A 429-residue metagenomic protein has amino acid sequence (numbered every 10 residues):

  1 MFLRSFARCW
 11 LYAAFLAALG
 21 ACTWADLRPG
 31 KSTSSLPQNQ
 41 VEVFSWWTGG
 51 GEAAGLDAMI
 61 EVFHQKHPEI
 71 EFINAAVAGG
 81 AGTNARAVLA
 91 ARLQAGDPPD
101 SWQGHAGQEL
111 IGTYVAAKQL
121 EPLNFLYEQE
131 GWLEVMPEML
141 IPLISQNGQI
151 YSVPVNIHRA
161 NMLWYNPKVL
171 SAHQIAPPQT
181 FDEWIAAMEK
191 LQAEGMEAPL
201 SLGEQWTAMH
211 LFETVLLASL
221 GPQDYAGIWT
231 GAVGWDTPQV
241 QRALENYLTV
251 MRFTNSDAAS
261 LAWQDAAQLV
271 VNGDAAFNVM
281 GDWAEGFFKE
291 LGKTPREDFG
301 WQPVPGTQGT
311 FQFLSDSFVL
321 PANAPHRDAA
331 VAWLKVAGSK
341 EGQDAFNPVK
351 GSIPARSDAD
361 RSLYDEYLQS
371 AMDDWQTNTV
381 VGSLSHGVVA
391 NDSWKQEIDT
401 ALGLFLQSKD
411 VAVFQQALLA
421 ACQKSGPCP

Functional and structural regions predicted by a protein language model:
F2-G112, A116, Q129-W132, P177 (+2 more regions): Conserved N-terminal structural module of periplasmic/extracytoplasmic solute-binding proteins
W46, I60, L211-T214, E245-H326 (+1 more regions): Extracytoplasmic/periplasmic substrate-binding proteins
P99-D100, E130-K168, A198-P199, G300-W301 (+2 more regions): A structural signal for short loop-to-beta-strand junctions that line the ligand-binding cleft of periplasmic/secreted
H105-A160, I185, L211, R296-D298 (+1 more regions): Hinge/lid segment of periplasmic solute-binding proteins
I111-A116, L140-Q179, E204-I228, Q312-L320 (+1 more regions): Periplasmic solute-binding protein
Q119-P122, W283-G286, E290, D316-D392 (+1 more regions): Mature extracytoplasmic/periplasmic domains
S171, G195, N378-P429: Conserved C-terminal helix/tail region of periplasmic/extracytoplasmic solute-binding proteins
M188-L191, W229-S260: Glycine-centered hinge/linker elements that transmit conformational signals in sensory and ligand-binding systems
